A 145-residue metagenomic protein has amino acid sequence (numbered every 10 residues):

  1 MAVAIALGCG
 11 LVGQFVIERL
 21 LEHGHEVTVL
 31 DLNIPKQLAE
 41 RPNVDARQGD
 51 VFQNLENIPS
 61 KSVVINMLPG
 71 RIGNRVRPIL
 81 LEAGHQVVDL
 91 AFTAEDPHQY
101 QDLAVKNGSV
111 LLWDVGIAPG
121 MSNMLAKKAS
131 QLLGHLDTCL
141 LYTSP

Functional and structural regions predicted by a protein language model:
A4-G8: Conserved N-terminal Rossmann-fold NAD(P)-binding element of oxidoreductases
V12: Hydrophobic/small residue at the entry helix of a nucleotide-binding pocket
L20: Aromatic pocket-lining residues of Rossmann-like dinucleotide-binding sites
T28-L38: NAD(P)-binding Rossmann-fold cofactor-contacting core
G49-A83, V88-P97: NAD(P)H-binding glycine-rich loop region in Rossmannoid oxidoreductase-like domains and their noncatalytic homologs
A91-S109: Rossmann-fold NAD(P)-binding glycine/threonine-rich loop
G120-T138: Oxidoreductase and adenylate-handling cofactor-binding alpha/beta cores
Y142-P145: Conserved small/polar residues in nucleotide/adenosyl-binding loops
